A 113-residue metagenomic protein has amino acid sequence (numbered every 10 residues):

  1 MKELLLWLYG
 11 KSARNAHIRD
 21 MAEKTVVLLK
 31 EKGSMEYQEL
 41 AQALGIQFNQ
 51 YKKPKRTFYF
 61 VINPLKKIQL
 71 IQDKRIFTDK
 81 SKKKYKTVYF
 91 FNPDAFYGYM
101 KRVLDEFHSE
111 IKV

Functional and structural regions predicted by a protein language model:
M1-E31: Short alpha-helical segments that sit at the start of domains
R14-R19, G33-Y37, Y51-K55: Alpha-helix N-cap/helix-initiation sites
V27-E31, G45, L70: Short, locally clustered residues in the helix-turn-helix/winged-helix DNA-binding domain
S34-I46: Short acidic, hydrophobic short linear motifs in intrinsically disordered regions
Q50-I68: Short amphipathic alpha-helical interaction segments
K66-T78: A short, conserved structural fragment
K80-Y85: Short acidic/glycine-enriched loop/turn segments that link adjacent beta-strands
T87-V113: Short, amphipathic alpha-helical interaction segments positioned at domain boundaries
